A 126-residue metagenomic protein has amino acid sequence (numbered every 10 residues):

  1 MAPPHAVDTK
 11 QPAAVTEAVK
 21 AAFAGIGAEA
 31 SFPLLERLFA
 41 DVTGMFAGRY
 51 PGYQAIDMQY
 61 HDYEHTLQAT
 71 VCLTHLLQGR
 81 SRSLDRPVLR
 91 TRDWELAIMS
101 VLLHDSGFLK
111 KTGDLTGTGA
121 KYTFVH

Functional and structural regions predicted by a protein language model:
M1-A6, V71-L76, W94, G119-H126: Hydrophobic transmembrane alpha-helix bundles
M1-I56: Non-catalytic interface/linker regions that flank or bridge core catalytic/transmembrane domains
P12, S31, S81-S83, S100 (+1 more regions): Generic serine detector
F39, T70, I98-S100: Generic structural concept
G44-G52, C72-R82, F108, T112: Short helix-loop boundary/capping segments at the starts of domains
Q54-L96: Alpha-helical phosphate/pyrophosphate-handling elements in metalloenzyme active cores
R92-H126: Divalent metal-dependent catalytic cores for phosphoryl transfer on phosphate-bearing substrates
